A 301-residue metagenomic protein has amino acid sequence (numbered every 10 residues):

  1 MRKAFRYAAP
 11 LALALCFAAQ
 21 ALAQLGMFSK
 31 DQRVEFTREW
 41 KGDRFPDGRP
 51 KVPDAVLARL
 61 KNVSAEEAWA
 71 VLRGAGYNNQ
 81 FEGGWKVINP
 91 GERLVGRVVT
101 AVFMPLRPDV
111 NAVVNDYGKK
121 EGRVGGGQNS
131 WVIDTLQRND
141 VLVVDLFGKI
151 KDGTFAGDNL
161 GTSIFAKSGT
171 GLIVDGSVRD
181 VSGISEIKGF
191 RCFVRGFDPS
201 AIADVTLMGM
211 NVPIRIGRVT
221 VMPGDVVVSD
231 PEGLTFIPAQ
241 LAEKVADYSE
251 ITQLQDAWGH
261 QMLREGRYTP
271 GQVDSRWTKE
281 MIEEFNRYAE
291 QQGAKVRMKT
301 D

Functional and structural regions predicted by a protein language model:
M1-F5: N-terminal secretory signal peptides that target proteins for export/translocation
A8-Q20: Bacterial N-terminal signal peptides
A21-L25: Boundary at the C-terminal end of the N-terminal hydrophobic targeting segment
F28-K61, A68: Amphipathic alpha-helical packing elements
G48, I164, D225-V227: Buried hydrophobic positions in well-ordered alpha/beta secondary-structure cores of metabolic enzymes
L60-E67, V71-P223, I237-D301: Feature captures the catalytic cores and cofactor-binding loops of soluble hydro-lyases/lyases that act on carboxylate
G233-T235: Channel- or pocket-lining gating/hinge segments that regulate access to a cavity or pore
